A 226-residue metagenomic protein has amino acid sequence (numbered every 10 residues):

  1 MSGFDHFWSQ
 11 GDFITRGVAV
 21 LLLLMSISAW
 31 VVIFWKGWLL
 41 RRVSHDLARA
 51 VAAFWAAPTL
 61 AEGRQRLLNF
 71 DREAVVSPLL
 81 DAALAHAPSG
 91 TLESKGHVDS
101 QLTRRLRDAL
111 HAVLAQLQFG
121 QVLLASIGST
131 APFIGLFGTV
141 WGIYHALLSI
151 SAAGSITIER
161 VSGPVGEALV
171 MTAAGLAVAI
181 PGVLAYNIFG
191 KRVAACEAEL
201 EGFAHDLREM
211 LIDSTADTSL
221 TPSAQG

Functional and structural regions predicted by a protein language model:
M1-G11, S151, S155-T157: Short, strongly hydrophobic alpha-helical membrane anchors
D5-V18, L114-L124: Membrane-interface helix-boundary signature
G11-G63: Transmembrane alpha-helix/interfacial motif
D12, W30, G63, L80 (+3 more regions): Residue-level signature of catalytic and energy-coupling elements of molecular machines, predominantly ATP/GTP-dependent
R16-V32, A125-G135, V178-V183: Alpha-helical transmembrane segments of integral membrane proteins
H45-T157, L184-G226: Predominantly long cytosolic amphipathic alpha-helical stalk/bundle segments
A168-L184: Hydrophobic alpha-helical transmembrane segments of polytopic membrane proteins
